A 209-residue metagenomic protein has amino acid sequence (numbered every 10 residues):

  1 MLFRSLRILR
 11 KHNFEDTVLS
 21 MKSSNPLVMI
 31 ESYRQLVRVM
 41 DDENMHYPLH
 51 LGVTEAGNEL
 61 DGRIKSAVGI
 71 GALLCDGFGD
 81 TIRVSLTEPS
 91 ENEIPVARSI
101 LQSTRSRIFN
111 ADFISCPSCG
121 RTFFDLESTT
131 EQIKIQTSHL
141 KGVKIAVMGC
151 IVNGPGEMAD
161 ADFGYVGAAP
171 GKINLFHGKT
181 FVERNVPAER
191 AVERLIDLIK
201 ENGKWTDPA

Functional and structural regions predicted by a protein language model:
T17-M21, Y47-T54, D80-V84, I114-P117 (+1 more regions): Hydrophobic faces of well-ordered beta-strands that scaffold small-molecule active sites in alpha/beta enzyme cores
L19, L73, C116, C150 (+2 more regions): Conserved, mostly hydrophobic/aromatic
S23-L27, V53-G57, L86-S90, G120 (+1 more regions): Active-site-proximal loop/turn and secondary-structure-junction residues that shape catalytic pockets, frequently
S24-R38, P89-I94, D125-S128: Active-site-adjacent beta->alpha loops and helix N-cap segments on the catalytic face of soluble alpha/beta enzymes
V28-Q35, N58-L74, N153-A161: Catalytic cores of alpha/beta
D76-S90, G167-F181: Glycine-rich phosphate-binding active-site loops on the catalytic face of alpha/beta enzymes
A97, S106-I151: Small-residue-enriched alpha-helical segments and adjacent helix-cap loops that form tight helix-helix packing
